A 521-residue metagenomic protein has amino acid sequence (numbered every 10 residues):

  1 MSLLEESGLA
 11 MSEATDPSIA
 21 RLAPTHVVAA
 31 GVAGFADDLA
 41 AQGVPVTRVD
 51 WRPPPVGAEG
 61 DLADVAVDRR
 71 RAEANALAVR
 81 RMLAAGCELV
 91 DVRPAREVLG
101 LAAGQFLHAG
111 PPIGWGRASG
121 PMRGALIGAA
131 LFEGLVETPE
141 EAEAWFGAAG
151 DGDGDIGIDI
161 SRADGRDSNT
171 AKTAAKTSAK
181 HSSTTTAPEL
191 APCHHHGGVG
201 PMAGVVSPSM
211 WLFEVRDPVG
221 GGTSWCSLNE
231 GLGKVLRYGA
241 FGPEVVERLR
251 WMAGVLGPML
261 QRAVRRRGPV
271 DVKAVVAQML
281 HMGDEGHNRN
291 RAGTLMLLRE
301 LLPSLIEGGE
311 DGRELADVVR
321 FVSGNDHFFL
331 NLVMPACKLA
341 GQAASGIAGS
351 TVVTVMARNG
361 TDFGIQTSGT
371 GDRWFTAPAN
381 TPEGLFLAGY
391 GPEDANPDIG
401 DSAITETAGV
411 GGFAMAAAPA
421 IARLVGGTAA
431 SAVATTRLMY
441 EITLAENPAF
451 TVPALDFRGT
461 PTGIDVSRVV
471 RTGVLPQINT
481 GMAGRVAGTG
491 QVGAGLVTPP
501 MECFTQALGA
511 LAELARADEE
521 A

Functional and structural regions predicted by a protein language model:
L3-L4, G8, S12-A521: Anaerobic metallocofactor- and corrinoid-dependent redox/one-carbon enzyme cores, especially those from methanogenesis
